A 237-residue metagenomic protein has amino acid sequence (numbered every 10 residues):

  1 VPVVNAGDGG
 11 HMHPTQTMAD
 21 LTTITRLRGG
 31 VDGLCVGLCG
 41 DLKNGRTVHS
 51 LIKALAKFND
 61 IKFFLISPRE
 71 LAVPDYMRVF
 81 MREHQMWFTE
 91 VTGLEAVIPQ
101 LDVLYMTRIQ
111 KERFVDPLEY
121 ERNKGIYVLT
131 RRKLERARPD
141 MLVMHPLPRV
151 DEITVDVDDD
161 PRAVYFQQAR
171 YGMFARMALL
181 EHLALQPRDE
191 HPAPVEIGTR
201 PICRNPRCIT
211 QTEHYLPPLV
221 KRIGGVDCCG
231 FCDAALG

Functional and structural regions predicted by a protein language model:
V1-T25, R149-T154: Phosphate/diphosphate ligand-binding glycine-rich loop within oxidoreductases
R26-M106, V226-A235: Glycine-rich phosphate/diphosphate-binding loop of Rossmann-like nucleotide-binding domains
M81-V157, R162: Rossmann-like adenosine-cofactor binding region
D140-M141, P146-H191: Adenosine-phosphate binding glycine-rich loop
I197-R200, N205-P206, V226: Residues immediately within or flanking Cys/His clusters that coordinate Zn2+ in small zinc-binding modules
R204-I209, G230-D233: Cys/His-coordinated zinc-binding microdomains
L216-D227: Short linker/helix segments within small regulatory modules
